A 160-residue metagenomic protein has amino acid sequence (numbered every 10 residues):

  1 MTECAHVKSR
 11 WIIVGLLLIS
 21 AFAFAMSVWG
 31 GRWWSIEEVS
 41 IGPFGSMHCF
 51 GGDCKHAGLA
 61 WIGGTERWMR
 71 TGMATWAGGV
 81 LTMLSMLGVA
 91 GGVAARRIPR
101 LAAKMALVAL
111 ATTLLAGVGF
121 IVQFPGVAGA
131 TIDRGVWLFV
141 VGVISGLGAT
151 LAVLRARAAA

Functional and structural regions predicted by a protein language model:
M1-V39: Cytosolic juxtamembrane helix and N-cap/initiation of the first transmembrane helix
H6-W11, L81-A111: Cytoplasmic juxtamembrane regions at transmembrane-helix boundaries
V7-V14, M69-W76, R96-A103, G129-F139: Membrane-water interface of alpha-helical transmembrane segments
I13-A23, G72-G92, V143: Hydrophobic alpha-helical transmembrane segments
A25-S35, A90-R97, G117-P125, T150 (+1 more regions): Transmembrane helix-loop junctions and nearby membrane-interface residues
W29-G72: Long, glycine/tryptophan/cysteine-rich extracytoplasmic
L59-R67, S85-G92, G119-G126: Membrane-helix exit/interface motif
V108-A160: Alpha-helical transmembrane segments of multi-pass integral membrane proteins, characterized by long hydrophobic
